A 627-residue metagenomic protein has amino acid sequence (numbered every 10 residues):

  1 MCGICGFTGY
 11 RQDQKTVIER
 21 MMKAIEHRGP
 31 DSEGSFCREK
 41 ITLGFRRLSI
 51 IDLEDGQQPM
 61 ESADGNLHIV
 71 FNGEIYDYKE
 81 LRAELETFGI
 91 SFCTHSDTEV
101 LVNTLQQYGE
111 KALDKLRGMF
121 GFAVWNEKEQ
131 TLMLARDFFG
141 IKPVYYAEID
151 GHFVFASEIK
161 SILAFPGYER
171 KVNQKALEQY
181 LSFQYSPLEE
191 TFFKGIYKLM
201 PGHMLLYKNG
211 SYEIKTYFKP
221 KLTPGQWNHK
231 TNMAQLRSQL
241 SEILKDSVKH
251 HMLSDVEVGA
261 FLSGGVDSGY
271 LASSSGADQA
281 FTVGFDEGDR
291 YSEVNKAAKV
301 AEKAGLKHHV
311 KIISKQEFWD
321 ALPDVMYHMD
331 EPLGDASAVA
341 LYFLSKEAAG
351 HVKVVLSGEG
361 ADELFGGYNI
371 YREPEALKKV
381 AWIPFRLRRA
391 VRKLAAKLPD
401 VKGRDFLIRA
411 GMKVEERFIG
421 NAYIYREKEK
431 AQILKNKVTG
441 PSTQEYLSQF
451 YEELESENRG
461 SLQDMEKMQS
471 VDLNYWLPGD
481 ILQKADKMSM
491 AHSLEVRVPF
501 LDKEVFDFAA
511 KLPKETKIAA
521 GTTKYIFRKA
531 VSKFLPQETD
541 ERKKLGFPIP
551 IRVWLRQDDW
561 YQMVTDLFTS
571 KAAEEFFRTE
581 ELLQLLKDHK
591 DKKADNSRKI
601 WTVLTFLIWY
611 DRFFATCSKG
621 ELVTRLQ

Functional and structural regions predicted by a protein language model:
M1-I4, G195-M200, S211, S337 (+3 more regions): Adenosyl-5′-phosphate
M1-M329, L341, S345, K533 (+2 more regions): Cysteine-centered catalytic environments shared across enzyme families
T16, V172, Q235, Q239 (+23 more regions): Generic recognition of stable, solvent-exposed alpha-helical segments in well-folded globular domains
E84, F165, L364-G367, F508: Residues that scaffold the ATP/ADP-binding catalytic core of kinase and kinase-like folds
L132, R404-F406: Conserved beta-loop-beta connector loops within the AMP-binding
P323-Y327, R372-E373, W554-R556: Short low-complexity, flexible loop/linker segments enriched in glycine and/or proline with clustered acidic
L333-D335: Acceptor-substrate binding/catalytic loop of class I
F343-K402, W476, I481, A485-V505: Active-site adenylate/phosphate-handling loop in enzymes that bind or generate adenylated species
